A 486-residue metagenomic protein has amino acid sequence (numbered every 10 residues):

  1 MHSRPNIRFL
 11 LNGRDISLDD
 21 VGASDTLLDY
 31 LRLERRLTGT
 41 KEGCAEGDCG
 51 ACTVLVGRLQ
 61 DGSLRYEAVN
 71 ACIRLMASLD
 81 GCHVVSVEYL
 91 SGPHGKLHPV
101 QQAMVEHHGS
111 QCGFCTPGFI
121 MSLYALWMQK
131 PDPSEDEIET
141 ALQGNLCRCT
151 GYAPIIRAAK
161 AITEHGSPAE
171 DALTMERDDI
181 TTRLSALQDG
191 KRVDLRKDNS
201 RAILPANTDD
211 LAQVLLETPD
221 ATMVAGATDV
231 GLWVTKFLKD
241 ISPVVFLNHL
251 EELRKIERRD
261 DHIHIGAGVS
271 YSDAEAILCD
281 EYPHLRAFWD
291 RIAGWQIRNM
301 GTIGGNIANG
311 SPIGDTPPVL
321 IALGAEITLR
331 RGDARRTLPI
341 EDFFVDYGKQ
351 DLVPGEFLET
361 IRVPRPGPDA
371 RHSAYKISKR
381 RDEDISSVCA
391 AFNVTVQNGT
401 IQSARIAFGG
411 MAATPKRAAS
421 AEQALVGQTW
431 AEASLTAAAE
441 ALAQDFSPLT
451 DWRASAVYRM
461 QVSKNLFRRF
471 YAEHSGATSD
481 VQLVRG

Functional and structural regions predicted by a protein language model:
S3-F9: Short structural boundary motif marking the start of a folded domain
R4, G39, C44, L64-E67 (+2 more regions): Flanking scaffold residues of small Cys/His-coordinated metal-binding clusters
L10, D15, L55-L59, A68-A71 (+4 more regions): C-terminal structural segment of proteins
R14-A23: Short, contiguous acidic and Ser/Thr-rich linear segments
G22-V54: A basic, amphipathic helix-loop patch mediating RNA/tRNA/ribosome contacts
V56-V87: S4-like RNA-binding module at protein N-termini
G81-H107: NAD(P)H dinucleotide-binding glycine-rich loop of Rossmann-like/cofactor-binding domains, especially the beta1-alpha1
